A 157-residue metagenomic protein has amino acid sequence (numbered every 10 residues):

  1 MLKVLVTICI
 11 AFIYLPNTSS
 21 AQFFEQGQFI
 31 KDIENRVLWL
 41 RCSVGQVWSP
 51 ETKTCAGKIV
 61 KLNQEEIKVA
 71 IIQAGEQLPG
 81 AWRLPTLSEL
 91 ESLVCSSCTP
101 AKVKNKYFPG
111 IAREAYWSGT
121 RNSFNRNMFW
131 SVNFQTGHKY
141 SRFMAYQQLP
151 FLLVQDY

Functional and structural regions predicted by a protein language model:
V4-I13: Sec-dependent N-terminal signal peptides
F12, G45, K58, C98-A101: General secretory precursor processing signal
L15-A21: Sec/Tat signal peptide C-region and signal peptidase I cleavage site
F24-Q26: Short, small/polar residue-rich loop motifs at catalytic or cofactor-binding pockets
Q28, I33-N35, L40-R83, L87-L90 (+1 more regions): Short aromatic-cysteine micro-motif
K68-A81, L87-Q135, D156: An exposed tryptophan-centered "aromatic clamp" motif
W117, R142-Y157: Short, structured beta-strand segments at or near domain termini in extracellular proteins/domains
